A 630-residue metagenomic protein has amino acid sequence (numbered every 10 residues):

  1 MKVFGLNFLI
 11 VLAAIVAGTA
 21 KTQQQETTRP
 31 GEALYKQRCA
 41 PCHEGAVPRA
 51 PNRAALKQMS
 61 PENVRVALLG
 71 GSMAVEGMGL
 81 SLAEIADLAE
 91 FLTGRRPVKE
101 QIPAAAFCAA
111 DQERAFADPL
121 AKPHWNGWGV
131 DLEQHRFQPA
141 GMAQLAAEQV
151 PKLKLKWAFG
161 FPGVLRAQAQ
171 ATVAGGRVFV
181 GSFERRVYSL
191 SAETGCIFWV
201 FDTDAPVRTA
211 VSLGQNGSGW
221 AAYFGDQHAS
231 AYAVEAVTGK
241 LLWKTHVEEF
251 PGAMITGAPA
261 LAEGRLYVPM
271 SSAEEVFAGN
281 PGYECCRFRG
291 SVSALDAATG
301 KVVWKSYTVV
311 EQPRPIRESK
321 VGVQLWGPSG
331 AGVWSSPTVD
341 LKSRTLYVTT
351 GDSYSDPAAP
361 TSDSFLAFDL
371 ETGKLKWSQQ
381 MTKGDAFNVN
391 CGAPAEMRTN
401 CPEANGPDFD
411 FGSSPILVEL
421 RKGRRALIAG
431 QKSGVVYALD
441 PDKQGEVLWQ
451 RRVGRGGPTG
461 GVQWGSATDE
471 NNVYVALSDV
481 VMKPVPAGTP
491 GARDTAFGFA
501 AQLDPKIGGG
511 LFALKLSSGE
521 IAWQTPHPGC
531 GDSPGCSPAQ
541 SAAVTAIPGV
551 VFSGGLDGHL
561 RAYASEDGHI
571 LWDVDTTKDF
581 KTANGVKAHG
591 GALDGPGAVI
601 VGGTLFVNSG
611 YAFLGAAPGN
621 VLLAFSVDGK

Functional and structural regions predicted by a protein language model:
N7-V16: Bacterial N-terminal signal peptides
I15-E26: Bacterial Sec-dependent signal peptides at the C-terminal "C-region" and cleavage site
Q23, P139-V173, V178-F179, F201: Asp/Glu-centered strand-loop micro-motifs enriched in Gly/Pro and often flanked by an aromatic residue
E26-G45: Sequence/structural segment immediately N-terminal to covalent heme-attachment motifs in c-type and related
P41, R49-P97, W125, R265 (+1 more regions): Extracytoplasmic electron-transfer domains, predominantly the class I c-type cytochrome c fold
R49-A50, L132-P139, G163-A169, Y188 (+2 more regions): Short, solvent-exposed loop/turn elements at domain surfaces
A106-L155, T308, Q312-P313: Blade/loop signatures of beta-propeller domains
E148-P162, V187-V207, L213-G219, Y223-P251 (+7 more regions): Extracytoplasmic/lumenal domain signature
